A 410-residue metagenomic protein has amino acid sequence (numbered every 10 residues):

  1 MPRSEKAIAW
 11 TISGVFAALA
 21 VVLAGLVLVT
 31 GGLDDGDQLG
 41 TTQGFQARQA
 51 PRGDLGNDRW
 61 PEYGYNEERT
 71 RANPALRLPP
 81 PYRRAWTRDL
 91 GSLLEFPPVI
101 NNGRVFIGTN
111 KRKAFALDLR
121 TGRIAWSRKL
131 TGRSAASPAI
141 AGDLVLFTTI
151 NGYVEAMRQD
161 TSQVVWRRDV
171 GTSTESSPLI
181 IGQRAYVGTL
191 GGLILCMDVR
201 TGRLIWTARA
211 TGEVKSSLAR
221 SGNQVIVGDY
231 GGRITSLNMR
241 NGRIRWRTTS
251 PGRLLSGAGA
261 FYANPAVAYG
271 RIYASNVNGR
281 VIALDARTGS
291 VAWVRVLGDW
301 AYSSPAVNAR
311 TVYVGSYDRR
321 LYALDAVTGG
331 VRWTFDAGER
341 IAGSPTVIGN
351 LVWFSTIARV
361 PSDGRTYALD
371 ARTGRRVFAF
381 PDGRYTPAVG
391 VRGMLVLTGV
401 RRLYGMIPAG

Functional and structural regions predicted by a protein language model:
P2-L19: N-terminal Sec-pathway targeting helices
L23-G44, N278: C-terminal region of N-terminal signal peptides and the immediate post-cleavage residues of exported proteins
D37, W86-V99, K111, W126-A141 (+12 more regions): Extracytoplasmic beta-rich repeat domains
Q38, Q46-R84: Blade/loop signatures of beta-propeller domains
T109-R120: Beta-propeller domains
D118-G122, R158-S162, D198-G202, N238-G242 (+4 more regions): Short loop/turn segments that connect beta-strands within beta-propeller blades
